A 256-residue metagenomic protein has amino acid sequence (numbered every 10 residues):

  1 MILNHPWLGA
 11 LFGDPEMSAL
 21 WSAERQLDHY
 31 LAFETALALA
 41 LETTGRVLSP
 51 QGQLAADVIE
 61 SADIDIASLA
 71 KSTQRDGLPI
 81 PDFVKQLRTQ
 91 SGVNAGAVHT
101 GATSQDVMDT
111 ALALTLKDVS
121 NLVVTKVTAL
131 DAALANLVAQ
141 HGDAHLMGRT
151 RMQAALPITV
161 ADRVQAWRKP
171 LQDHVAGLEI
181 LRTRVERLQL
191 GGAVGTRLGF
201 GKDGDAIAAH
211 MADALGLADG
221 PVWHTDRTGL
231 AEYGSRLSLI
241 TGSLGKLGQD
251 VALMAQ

Functional and structural regions predicted by a protein language model:
M1-R197, G201-H210: A helix-coil-helix interface module used to build multimeric assemblies and to scaffold catalytic/cofactor sites
P6-G9, G216, Q256: A generic short-segment signal for beta-strand/edge and adjacent turn/coil regions
A23, V123, V160, V222 (+2 more regions): Alpha-helix N-cap/helix-initiation motif
R46-V47, V93, D143, G220-P221 (+2 more regions): Intrinsically disordered or highly flexible coil/loop and linker segments, enriched in small and charged/polar residues
H174, T225-Q256: Glycine-rich anion/phosphate-binding loop at the beta-strand->alpha-helix junction
A209-T225: A short, charged helix-loop
